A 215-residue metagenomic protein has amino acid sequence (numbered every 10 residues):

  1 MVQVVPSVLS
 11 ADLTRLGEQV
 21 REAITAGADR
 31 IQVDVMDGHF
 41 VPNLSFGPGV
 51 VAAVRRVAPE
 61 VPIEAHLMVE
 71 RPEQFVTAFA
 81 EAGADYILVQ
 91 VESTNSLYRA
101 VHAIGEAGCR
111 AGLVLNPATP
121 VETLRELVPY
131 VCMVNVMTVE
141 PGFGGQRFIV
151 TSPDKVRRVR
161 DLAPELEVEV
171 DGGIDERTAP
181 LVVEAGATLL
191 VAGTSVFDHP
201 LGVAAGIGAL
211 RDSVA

Functional and structural regions predicted by a protein language model:
Q3-S7, I31-V33, V54, I63-L67 (+5 more regions): Hydrophobic faces of well-ordered beta-strands that scaffold small-molecule active sites in alpha/beta enzyme cores
S7-A11, M36-G38, M68-P72, E92-T94 (+4 more regions): Active-site beta-loop-alpha junctions enriched in small/polar residues
R15, R71-A78, A82-E167: Conserved anion-binding
L16, A23, D34, F79 (+6 more regions): Conserved, mostly hydrophobic/aromatic
A26, A82, A107, E184-G186: Structural motif
Q32-P48, V139-G144, V196-F197: Glycine-rich, proline-tolerant flexible connector loops at the mouths of alpha/beta enzymes
L44-A65, H102-G112, V150-V168, A209-A215: Alpha-helix-loop-beta-strand connector modules within alpha/beta enzyme cores
I104, V183, F197-A215: C-terminal helical cap(s) of enzyme catalytic domains, especially alpha/beta-barrels
